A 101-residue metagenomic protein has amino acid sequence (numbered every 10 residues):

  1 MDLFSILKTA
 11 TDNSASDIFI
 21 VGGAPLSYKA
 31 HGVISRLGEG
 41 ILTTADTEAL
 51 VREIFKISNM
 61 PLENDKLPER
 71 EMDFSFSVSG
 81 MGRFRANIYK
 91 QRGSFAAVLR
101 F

Functional and structural regions predicted by a protein language model:
M1-F101: N-terminal "pre-motor" subdomain/linker immediately upstream of P-loop NTPase catalytic cores
